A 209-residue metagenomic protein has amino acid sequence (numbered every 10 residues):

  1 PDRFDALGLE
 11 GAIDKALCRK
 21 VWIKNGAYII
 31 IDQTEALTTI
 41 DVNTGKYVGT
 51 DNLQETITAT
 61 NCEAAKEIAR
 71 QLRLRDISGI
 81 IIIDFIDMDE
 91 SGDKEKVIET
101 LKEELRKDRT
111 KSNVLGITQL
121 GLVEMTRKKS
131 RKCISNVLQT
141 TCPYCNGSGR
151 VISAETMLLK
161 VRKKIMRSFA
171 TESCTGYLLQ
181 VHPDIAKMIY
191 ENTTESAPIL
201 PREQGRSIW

Functional and structural regions predicted by a protein language model:
P1-T34: Extended, charged alpha/beta regions that create polyanion-binding interfaces
I23-R202, S207-I208: Conserved glycine-centered short motifs in functionally critical loops
